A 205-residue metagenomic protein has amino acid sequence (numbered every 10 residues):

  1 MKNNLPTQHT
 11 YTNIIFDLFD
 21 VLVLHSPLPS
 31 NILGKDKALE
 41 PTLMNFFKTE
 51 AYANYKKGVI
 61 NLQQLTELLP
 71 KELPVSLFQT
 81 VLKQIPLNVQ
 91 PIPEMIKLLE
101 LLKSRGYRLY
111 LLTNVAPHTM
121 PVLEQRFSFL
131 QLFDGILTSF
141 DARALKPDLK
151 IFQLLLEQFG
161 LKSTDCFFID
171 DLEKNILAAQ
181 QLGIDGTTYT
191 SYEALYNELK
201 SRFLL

Functional and structural regions predicted by a protein language model:
K2-T49, A53, K57, Q181-L182: Active-site neighborhood of HAD-like aspartate-dependent phosphohydrolases
K2-Y11, A116-P117, E124-L205: Asp-based, Mg2+/Mn2+-dependent phosphohydrolase catalytic module
I15-D17, Y110-N114: Short beta-strand segments
H25-P27, E94, V115: Acidic donor-diphosphate engagement hotspot in glycosyltransferases and nucleotidyltransferases that stabilizes
L33, L65-L69, V81-I85, A116-L123: Hydrophobic alpha-helical core bundles mediating ligand binding, dimerization, or RNAP-core interactions
Y52-V81: A metal-dependent, Asp-based hydrolase signature
Q63, L82-Y110, L149: Short, acidic loop-to-helix structural element flanking the phosphoryl-transfer center in phosphate-processing enzymes
